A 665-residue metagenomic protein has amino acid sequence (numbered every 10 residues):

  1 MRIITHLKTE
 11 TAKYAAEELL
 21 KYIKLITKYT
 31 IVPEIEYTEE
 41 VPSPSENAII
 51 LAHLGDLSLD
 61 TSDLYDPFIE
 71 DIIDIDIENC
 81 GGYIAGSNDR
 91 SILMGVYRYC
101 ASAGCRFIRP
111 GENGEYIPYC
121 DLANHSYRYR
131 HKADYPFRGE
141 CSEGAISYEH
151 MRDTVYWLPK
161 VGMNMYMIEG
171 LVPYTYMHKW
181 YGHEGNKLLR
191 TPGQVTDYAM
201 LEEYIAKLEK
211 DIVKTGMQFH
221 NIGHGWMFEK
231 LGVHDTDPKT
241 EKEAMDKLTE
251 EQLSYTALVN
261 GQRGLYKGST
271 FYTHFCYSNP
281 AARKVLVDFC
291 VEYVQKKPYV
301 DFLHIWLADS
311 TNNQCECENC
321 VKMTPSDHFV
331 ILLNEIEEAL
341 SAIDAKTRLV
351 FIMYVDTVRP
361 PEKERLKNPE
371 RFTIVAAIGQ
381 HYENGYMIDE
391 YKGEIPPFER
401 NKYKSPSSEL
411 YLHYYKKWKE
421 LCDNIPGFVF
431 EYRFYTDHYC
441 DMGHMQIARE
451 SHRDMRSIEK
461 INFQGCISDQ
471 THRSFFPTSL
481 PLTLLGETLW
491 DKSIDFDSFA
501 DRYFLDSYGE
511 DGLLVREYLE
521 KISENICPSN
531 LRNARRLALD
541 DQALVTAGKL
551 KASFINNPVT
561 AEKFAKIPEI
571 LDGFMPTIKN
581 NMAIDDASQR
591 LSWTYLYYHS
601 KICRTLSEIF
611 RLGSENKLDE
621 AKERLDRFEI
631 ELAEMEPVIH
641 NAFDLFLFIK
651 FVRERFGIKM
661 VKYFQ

Functional and structural regions predicted by a protein language model:
M1-K132: Contiguous, structured surface segment used for ligand recognition
K8, Y37-P42, D56-T61, D134-S407 (+11 more regions): Aromatic-lined carbohydrate-binding surfaces of glycoside hydrolases
E18-T30, Y99-S102, W157, E292-K296 (+8 more regions): Structured segments of extracytoplasmic/periplasmic soluble domains in secreted or envelope-associated proteins
G82-G86, T273, W593: Generic recognition of long tandem-repeat/solenoid scaffolds
S498-D506, E510-R516, N616-E620: Carbohydrate-binding surfaces of carbohydrate-active enzymes
L544-Q665: Histidine-centered catalytic/metal-binding microenvironments
